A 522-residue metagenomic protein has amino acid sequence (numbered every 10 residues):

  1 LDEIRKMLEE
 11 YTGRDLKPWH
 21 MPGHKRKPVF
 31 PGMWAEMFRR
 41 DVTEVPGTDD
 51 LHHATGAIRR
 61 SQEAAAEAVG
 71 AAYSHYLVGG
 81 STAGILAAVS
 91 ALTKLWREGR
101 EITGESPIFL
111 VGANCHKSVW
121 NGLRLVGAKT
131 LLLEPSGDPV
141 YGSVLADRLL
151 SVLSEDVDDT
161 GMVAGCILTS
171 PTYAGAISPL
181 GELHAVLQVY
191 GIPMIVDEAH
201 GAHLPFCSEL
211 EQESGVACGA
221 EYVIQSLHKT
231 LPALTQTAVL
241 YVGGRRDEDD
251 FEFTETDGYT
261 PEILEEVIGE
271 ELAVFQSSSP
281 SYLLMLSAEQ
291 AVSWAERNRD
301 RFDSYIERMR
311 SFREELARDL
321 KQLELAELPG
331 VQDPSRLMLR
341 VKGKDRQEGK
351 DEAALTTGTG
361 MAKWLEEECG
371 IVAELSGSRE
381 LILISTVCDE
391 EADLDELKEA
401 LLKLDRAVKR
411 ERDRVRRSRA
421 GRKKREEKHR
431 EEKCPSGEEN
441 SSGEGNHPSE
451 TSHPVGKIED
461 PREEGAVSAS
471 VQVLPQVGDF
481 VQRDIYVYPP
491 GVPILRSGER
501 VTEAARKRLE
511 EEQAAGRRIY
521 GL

Functional and structural regions predicted by a protein language model:
L1-G56, P490: N-terminal "arm"/small-domain region of PLP-dependent enzymes with the aminotransferase-like
R5-E9, M33, G79-L325: Conserved PLP-enzyme active-site core in the AAT-like
R26, Y173, H228-T230, R245-D247 (+5 more regions): Short, glycine-/Ser/Thr-/acidic-enriched flexible segments
F38-A83: Conserved N-terminal alpha-helix of the aminotransferase class I/II PLP-enzyme fold
Q62, E211-Q212, A362: Generic structural marker for isolated residues within well-ordered, non-membrane alpha-helices of soluble domains
R97-E105, R245-L264, K344-A353, D413-I458: Intrinsically disordered, low-complexity terminal tails and inter-domain linkers enriched for S/T/G/P/D/E
F109, I494, G498-V501: Generic structural signal for buried aliphatic residues
E314-G421, G443, E450-S497, R508 (+1 more regions): Conserved C-terminal alpha-helix-loop-beta "cap" of PLP-dependent enzymes that closes/shapes the active-site mouth
